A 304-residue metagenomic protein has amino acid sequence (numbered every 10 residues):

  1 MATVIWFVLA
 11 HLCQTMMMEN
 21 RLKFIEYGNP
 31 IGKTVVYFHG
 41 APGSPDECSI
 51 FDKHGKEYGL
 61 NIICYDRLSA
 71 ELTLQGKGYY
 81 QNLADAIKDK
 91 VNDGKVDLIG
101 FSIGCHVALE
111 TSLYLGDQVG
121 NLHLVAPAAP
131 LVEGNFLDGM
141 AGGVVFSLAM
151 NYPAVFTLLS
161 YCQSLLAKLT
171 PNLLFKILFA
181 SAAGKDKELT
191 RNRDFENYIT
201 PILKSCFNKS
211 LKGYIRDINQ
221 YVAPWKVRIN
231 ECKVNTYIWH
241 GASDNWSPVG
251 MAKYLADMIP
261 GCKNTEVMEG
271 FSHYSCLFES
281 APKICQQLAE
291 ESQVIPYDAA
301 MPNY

Functional and structural regions predicted by a protein language model:
L22-L72: Conserved HGGG/HGGXW glycine-rich cap/lid loop of the alpha/beta-hydrolase fold
Y80-D97: Conserved acidic catalytic loop of the alpha/beta-hydrolase fold
D97-D138: Conserved hydrolase catalytic core segment
L122-Y161: Flexible "cap/lid" loop of the alpha/beta hydrolase fold
G143, A149, F156-V227: Alpha/beta-hydrolase
C232, I238-H240, D244: Short beta-strand/loop motif that positions the catalytic acidic residue of the alpha/beta-hydrolase fold
N245-M251: Conserved alpha/beta-hydrolase "acid-adjacent" motif
C262-Y304: Catalytic active-site module of serine/aspartate enzymes centered on a nucleophile-bearing elbow/loop
